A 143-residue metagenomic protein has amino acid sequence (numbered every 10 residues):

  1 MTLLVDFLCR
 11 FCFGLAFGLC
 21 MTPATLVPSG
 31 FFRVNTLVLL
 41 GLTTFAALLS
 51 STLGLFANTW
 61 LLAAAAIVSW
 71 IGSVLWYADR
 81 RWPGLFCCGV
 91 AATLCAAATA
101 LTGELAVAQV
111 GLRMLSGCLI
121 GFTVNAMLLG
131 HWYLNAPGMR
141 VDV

Functional and structural regions predicted by a protein language model:
M1-G14, F56, G111-I120: Hydrophobic transmembrane alpha-helical segments in integral membrane proteins
M1-L3, L15-V38, A47-N58, I71-W82 (+1 more regions): Juxtamembrane membrane-water interface segments of multi-pass membrane proteins, especially cytoplasmic-side
C9-L15, R33-A47, L62-I67, A92: Alpha-helical transmembrane segments
S50-T59, T102-V110: Membrane interfacial helix motifs at helix-loop boundaries and amphipathic/re-entrant anchors
A65-V143: Long, contiguous internal "core" modules enriched in hydrophobic/ aromatic residues
